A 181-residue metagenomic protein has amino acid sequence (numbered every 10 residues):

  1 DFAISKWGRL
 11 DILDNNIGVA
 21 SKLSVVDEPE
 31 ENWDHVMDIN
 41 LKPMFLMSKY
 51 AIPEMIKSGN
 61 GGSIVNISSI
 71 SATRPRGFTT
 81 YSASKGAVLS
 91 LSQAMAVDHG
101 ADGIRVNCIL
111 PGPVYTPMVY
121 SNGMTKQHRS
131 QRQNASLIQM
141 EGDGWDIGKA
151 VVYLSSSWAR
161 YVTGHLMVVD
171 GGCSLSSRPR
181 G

Functional and structural regions predicted by a protein language model:
S24-V25, P29-M37, R132: Substrate-binding pocket helix/loop in short-chain dehydrogenase/reductase
E28, R74-A83, A94, R180-G181: Active-site loop-to-helix junction immediately N-terminal to the catalytic Tyr of the SDR YXXXK motif in Rossmann-fold
S48, S84, S92: Active-site helix of classical SDR
P53, V97-A101, R160: Alpha-helical segment proximal to the catalytic Tyr-Lys
S69: Residue(s) in the substrate-gating loop at a strand-loop-helix junction that position the organic substrate next
S136-I147, W158: A conserved structural motif in NAD(P)-dependent oxidoreductases
V152, T163-G181: Short C-terminal tail/terminal secondary-structure segment of NAD(P)H-dependent dehydrogenase/reductase domains
